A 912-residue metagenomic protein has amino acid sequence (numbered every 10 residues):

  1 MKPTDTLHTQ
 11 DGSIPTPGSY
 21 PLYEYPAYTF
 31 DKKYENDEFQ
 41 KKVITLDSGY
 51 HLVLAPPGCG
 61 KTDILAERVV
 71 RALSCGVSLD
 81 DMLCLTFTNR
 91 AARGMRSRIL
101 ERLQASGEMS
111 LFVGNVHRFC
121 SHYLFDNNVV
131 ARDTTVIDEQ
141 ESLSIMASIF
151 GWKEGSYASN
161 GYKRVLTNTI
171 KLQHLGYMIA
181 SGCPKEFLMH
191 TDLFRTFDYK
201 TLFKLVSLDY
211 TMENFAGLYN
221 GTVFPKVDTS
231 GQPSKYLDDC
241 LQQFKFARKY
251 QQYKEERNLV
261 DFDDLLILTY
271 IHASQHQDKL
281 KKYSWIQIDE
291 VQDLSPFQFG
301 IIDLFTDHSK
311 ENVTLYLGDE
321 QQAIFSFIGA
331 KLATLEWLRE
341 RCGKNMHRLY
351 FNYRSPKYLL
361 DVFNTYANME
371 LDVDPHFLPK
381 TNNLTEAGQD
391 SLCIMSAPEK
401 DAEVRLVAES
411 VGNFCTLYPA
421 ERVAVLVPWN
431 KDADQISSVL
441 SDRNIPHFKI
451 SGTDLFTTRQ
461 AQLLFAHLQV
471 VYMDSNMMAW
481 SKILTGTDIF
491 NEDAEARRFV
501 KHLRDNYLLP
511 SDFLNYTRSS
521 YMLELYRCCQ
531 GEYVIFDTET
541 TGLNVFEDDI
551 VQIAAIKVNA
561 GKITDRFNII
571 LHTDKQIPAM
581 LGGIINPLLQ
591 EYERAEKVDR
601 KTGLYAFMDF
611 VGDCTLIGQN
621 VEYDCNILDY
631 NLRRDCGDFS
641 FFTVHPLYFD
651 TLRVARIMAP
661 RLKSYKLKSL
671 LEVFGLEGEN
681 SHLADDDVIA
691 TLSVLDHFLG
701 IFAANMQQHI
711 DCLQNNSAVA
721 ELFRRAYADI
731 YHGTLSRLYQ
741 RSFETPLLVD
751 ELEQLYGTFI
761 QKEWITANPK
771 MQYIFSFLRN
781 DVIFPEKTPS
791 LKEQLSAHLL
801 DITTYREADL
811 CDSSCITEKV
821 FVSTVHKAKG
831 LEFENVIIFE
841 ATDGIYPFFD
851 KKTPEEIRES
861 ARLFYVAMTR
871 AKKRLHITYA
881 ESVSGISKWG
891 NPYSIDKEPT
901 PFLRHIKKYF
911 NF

Functional and structural regions predicted by a protein language model:
K2-R132, A828, T869: P-loop NTPase Walker
Q10-I14, Q322-F377, T573-K575: Conserved coupling/interface region of RecA-like P-loop/ASCE motor cores
Y25-G60, F112, Q232-E336, F351 (+2 more regions): Conserved helicase NTPase motor core
L52-L65, V69, K344-N345, N352-I445 (+2 more regions): Helicase P-loop NTPase motor core
D81-L193, E336, L647, K663 (+1 more regions): Conserved P-loop NTPase-based nucleic-acid remodeling module centered on helicase motor cores
C240-Q243, M473-V534, A554-N559, A720-S823: Accessory C-terminal helicase-associated subdomains
G531-V534, T540-G637, F641-F642, S664 (+2 more regions): Conserved non-catalytic scaffold segment of RNase H-like nuclease domains
H697, I816-K819, T842-F912: C-terminal accessory regions
